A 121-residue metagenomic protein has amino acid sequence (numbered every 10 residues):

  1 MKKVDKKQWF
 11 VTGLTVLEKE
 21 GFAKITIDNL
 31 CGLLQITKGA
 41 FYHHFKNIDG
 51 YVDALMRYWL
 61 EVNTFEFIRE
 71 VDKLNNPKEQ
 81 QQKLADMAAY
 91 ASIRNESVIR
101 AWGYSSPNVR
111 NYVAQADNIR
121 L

Functional and structural regions predicted by a protein language model:
M1-V4: N-terminal intrinsically disordered/low-complexity leader segments
K6-Q8, T12-G50, A54: Helix-turn-helix
T12-K19, E66, E70, I99: Solvent-exposed, amphipathic alpha-helical segments
I27, M56-T64: Short, basic, alpha-helical segments at the C-terminal edge of helix-turn-helix-like DNA-binding modules
K46-G50, D72-N76, I93, Y104 (+2 more regions): Residues in soluble alpha-helical coiled-coils and helical-bundle/repeat scaffolds
A54, F67-R94: Hydrophobic alpha-helical connector segments
N63-T64, A91-V98, P107-L121: Amphipathic alpha-helical packing segments from all-alpha helical-bundle domains
